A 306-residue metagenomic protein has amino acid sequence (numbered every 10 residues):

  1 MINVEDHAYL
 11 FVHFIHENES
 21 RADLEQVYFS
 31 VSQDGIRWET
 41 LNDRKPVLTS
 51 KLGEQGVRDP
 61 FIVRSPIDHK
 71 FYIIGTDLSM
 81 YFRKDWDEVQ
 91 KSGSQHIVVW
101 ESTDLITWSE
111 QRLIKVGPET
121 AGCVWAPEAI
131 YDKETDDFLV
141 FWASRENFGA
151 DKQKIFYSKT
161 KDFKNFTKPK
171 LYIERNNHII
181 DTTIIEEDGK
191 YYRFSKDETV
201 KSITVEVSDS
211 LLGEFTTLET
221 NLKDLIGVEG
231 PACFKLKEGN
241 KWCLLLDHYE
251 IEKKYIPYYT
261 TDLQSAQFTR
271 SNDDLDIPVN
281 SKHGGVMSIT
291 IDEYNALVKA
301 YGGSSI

Functional and structural regions predicted by a protein language model:
M1-I306: Carbohydrate-active catalytic/glycan-binding domains of CAZyme proteins, especially the secreted or lumenal ectodomains
